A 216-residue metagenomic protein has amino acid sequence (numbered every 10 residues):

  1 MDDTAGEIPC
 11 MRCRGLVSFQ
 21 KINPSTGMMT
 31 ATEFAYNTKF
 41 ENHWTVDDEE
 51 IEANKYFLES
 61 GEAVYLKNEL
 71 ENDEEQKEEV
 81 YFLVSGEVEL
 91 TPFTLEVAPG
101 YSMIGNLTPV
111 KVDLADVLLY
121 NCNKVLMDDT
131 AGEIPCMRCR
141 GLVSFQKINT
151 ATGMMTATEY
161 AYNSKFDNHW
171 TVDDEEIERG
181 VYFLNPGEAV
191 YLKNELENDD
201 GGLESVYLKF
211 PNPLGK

Functional and structural regions predicted by a protein language model:
M1-R14, I22-S25, A53-T130, F183-K216: A short, polar beta-strand/turn micro-motif
D3-T4, M11-R14, F19-S25, T32 (+5 more regions): Tandem-repeat architecture and repeat-register "anchor" residues
V17-I22, M29, W44-V46, I51 (+6 more regions): Extended hydrophobic/Leu-rich segments
G27-S60, G153-N185: A cross-kingdom feature marking solvent-exposed beta-strand/loop segments within repeated, beta-rich binding/scaffold
L126, A131-M137, L142-K216: C-terminal functional regions that serve as terminal interaction/effector modules
